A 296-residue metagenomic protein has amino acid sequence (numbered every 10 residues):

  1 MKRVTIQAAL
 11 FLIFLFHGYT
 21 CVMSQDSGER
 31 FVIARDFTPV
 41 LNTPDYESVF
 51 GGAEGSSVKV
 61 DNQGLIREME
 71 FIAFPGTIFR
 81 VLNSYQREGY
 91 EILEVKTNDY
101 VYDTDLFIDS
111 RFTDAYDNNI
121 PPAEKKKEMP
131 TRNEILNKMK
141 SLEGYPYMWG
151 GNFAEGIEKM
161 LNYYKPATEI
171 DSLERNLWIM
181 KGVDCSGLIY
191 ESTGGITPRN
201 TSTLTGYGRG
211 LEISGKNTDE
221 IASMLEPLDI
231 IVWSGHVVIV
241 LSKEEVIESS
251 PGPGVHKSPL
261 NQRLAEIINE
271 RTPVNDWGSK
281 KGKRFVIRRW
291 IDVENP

Functional and structural regions predicted by a protein language model:
M1-A9: Bacterial N-terminal signal peptides that target proteins for export
A8-G18: Bacterial N-terminal signal peptides
F16-D26: Bacterial Sec-dependent signal peptides at the C-terminal "C-region" and cleavage site
Q25-V40, D45-E47, G64, Q86-Y145 (+1 more regions): Boundary regions of SH3-family modules and the immediately adjacent low-complexity/disordered segments in eukaryotic
F50-R87: Conserved beta-strand/loop element in small beta-rich adapter and peptidoglycan-binding domains
W149, A167-E226, E270-R271, K281-K283: Catalytic cysteine-centered active-site loop
I196-E266: ...with weaker cross-activation on analogous glycine-rich loops/strands in unrelated enzymes
L260-P296: Low-complexity, Gly/Ser/Thr/Pro-rich intrinsically disordered linker/tail segments
